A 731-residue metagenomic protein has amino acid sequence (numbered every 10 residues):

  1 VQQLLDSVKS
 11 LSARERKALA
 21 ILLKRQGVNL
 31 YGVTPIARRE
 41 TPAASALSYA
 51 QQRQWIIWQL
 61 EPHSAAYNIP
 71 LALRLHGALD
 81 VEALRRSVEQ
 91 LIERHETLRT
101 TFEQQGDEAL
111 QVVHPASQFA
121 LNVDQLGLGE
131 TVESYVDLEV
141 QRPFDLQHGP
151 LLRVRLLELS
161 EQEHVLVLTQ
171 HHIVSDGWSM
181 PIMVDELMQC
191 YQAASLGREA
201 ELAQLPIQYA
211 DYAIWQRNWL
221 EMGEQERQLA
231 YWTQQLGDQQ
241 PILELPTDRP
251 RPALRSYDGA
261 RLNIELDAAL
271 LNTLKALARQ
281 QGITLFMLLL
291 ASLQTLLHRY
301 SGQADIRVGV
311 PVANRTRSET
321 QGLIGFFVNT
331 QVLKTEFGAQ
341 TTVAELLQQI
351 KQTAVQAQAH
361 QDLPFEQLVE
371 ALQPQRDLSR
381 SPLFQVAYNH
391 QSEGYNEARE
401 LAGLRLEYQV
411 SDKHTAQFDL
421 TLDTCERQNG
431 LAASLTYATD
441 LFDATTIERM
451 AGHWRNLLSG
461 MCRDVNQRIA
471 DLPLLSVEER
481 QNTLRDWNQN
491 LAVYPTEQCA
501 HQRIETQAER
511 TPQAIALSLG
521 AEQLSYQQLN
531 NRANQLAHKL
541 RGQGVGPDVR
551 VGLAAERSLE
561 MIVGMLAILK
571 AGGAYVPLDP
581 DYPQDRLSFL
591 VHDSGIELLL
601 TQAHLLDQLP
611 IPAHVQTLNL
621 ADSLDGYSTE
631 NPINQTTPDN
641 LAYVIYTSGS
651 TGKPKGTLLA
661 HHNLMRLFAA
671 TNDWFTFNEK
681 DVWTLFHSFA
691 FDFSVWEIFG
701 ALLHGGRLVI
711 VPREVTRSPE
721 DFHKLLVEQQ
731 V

Functional and structural regions predicted by a protein language model:
V1-Q208, Q234, L245-T247, L271-N272 (+14 more regions): Carrier-protein-dependent adenylate-forming modules in NRPS/ANL systems
A44-A46, F144-Q147, R255-S256, Q321-L323 (+2 more regions): Short Gly/Pro-enriched turn/cap motifs at secondary-structure boundaries
P62-I69, R85, E96-T97, Q162-E163 (+11 more regions): His-Asp-centered acyl/peptidyl-transfer active-site segments
L187-A260, K334, L472, V477: Non-catalytic, low-complexity flexible loops and terminal extensions
Y257-L271, T496: DNA breakage-rejoining catalytic core of tyrosine-based enzymes
R405-Q428: Low-complexity, glycine/alanine/valine/leucine- and proline-rich hydrophobic stretches
L685, R717-V731: Conserved adenylate-forming
